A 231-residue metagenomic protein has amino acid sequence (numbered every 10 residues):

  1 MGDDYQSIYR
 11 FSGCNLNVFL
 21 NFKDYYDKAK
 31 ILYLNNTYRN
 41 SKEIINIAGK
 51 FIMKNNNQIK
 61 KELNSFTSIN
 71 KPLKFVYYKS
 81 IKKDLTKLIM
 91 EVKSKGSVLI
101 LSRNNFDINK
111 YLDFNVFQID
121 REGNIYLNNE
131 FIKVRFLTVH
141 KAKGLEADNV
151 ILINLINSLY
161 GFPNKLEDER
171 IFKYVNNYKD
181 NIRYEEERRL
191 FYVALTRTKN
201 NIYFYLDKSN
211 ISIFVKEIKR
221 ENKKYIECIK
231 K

Functional and structural regions predicted by a protein language model:
M1-K71, E167, V215, I226: Conserved RecA-like helicase ATPase core segment that couples NTP binding/hydrolysis to strand translocation
D3-Y5, Y26-I31, N70-P72, I132-V134 (+2 more regions): Short glycine-/polar-rich loops that comprise or flank the Walker A/P-loop and associated switch/sensor motifs
D4-I8, G13-L16, T37-S41, N105-D107 (+4 more regions): Conserved nucleotide-binding/hydrolysis micro-motifs of P-loop NTPases
F22, N109-D120, S212-N222: Short, aromatic/basic amphipathic alpha-helical patches
K28-N36, N57-R103, V134: Inter-lobe coupling/hinge region of RecA-like P-loop helicase motors
S80-N149, N154-I156: Conserved helicase/translocase motor-coupling segment
S94, A142-K208, K216-E217: Conserved helicase C-terminal RecA-like lobe
Y205-K231: C-terminal/domain-terminus segments
